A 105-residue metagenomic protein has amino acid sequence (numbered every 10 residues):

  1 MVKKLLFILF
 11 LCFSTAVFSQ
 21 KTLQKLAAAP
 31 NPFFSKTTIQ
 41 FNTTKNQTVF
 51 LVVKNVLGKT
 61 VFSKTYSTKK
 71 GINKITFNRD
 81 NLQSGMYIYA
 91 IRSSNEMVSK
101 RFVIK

Functional and structural regions predicted by a protein language model:
M1-L23: Bacterial Sec-dependent N-terminal signal peptides
S14, Q20-A29, F33-F50: Glycine-centered coil/turn sites that cap beta-strands in beta-rich domains
K21-A29, I39-Q40, I88-K105: C-terminal tail/sorting-segment detector
K36-T38, T48, I72-K74, M97-S99: Intrinsic-disorder/low-complexity, polar/charged segments enriched in Ser/Thr/Lys/Arg/Asp/Glu/Gln
K54-V61, Y87: Short, glycine-anchored, charge-dense loop/turn motifs used at functional sites
S67-S93: Short, surface-exposed loop/turn motifs with a glycine/proline- and acidic-biased composition
